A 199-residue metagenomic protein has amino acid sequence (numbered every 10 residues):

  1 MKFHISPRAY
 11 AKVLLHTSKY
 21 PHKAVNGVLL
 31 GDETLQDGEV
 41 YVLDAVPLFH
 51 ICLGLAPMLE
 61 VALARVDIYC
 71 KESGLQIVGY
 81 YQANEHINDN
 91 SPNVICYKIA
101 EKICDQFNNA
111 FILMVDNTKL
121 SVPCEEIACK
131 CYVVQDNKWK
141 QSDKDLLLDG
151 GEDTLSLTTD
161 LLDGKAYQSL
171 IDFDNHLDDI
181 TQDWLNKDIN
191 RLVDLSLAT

Functional and structural regions predicted by a protein language model:
M1-G79, A83-T199: N-terminal beta-strand/alpha-helix entry module and adjacent surface of metal-dependent catalytic domains
